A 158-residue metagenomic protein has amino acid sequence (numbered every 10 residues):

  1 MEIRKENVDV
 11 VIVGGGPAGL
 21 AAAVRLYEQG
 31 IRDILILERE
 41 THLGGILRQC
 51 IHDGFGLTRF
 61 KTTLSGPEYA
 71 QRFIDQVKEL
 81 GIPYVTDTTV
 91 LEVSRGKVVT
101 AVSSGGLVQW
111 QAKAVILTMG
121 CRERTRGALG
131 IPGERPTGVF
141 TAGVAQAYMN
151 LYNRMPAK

Functional and structural regions predicted by a protein language model:
M1-V13, Q71-A157: FAD-binding core/adjacent interface of flavoenzyme oxidoreductases
V8-E68, A157-K158: Beta1-alpha1 glycine-rich phosphate/pyrophosphate-binding loop at the start of Rossmann-like nucleotide-binding domains
